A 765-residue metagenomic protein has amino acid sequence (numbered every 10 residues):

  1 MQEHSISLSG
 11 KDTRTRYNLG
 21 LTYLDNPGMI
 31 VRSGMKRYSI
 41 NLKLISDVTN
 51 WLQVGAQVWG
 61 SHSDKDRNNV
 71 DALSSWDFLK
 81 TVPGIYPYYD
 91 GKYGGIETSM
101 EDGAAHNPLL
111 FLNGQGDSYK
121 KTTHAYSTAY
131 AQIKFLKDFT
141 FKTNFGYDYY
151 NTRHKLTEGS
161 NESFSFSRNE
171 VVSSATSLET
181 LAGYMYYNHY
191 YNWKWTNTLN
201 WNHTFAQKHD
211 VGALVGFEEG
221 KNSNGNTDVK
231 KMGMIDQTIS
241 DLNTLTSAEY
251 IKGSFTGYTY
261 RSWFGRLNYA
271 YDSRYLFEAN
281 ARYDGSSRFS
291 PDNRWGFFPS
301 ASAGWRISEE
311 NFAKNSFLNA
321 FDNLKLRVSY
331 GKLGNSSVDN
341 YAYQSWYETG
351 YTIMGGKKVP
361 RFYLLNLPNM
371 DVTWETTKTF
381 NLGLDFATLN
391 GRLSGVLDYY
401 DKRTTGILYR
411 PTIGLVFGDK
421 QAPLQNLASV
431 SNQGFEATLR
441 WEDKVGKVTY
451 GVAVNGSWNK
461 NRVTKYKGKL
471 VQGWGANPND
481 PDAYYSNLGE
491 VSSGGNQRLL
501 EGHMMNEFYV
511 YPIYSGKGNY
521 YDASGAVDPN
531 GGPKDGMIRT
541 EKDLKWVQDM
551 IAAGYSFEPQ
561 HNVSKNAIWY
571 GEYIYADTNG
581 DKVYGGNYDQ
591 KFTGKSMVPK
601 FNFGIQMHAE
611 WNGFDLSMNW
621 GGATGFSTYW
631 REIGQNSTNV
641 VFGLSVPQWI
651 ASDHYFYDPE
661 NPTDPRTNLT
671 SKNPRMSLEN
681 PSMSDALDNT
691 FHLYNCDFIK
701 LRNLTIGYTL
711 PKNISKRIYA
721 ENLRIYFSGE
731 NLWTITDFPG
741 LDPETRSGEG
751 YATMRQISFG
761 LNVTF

Functional and structural regions predicted by a protein language model:
M1, G28-S39, K43-Y126, N144 (+7 more regions): Surface-exposed loop/interface segments of Gram-negative outer-membrane beta-barrel transport/assembly proteins
E3-D25, M29, N41-D47, G55-Q57 (+5 more regions): Predominantly transmembrane beta-strands of Gram-negative outer membrane beta-barrel pores used for transport
D12-R16, T49-W51, K134-D138, A206-D210 (+8 more regions): Strand-connecting loop/turn motifs
L21-P27, F277-S286: Transmembrane beta-strand segments that form the barrel wall of outer-membrane beta-barrel proteins
M35-D47, R294-G304, N722-L732: Short secondary-structure subsegments characteristic of cysteine-rich extracellular domains
A301-G304, E436-L439, Y708, T753-F765: Outer-membrane beta-barrel "beta-signal"
N381-D385: Glycine-centered tight-turn and secondary-structure capping sites
P599-G625, T690-K712: C-terminal substrate/ligand-recognition segments
